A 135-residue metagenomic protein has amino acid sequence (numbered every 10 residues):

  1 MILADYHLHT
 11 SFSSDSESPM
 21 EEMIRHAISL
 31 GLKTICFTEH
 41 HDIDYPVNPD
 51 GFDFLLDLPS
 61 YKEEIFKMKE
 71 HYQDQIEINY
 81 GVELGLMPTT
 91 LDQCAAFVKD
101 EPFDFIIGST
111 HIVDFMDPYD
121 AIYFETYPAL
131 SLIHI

Functional and structural regions predicted by a protein language model:
M1-H7, F115-T126: N-terminal small/glycine-rich loop or linker at the start of catalytic domains across soluble metabolic enzymes
M1-P88, F97-V98: An N-terminally biased module of ancient metal coordination in phosphate/nucleic-acid-related enzymes
I35-H40, F103-V113: Non-cysteine beta-strand/loop elements that form the S-adenosyl-L-methionine
Y45-D53, Y119-L130: Surface-exposed, active-site-proximal loop segments in enzymatic domains
L86-T90, D114-D117: Short, well-ordered, mixed-charge alpha-helical segments that flank or form enzyme active sites
C94: Active-site phosphate-binding/coordination module
I133-I135: Conserved small/polar residues in nucleotide/adenosyl-binding loops
